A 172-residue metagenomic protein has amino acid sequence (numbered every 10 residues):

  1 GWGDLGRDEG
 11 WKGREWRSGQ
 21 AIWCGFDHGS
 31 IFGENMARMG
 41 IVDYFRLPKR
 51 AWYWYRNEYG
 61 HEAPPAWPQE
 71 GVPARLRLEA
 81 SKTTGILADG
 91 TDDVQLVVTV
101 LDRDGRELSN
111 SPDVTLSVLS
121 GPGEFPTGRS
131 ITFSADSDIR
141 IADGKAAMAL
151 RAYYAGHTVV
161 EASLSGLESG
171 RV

Functional and structural regions predicted by a protein language model:
G1-R75: Extended substrate-binding grooves/exosites of carbohydrate-active enzymes
D27-F32, G85, R103, E107 (+1 more regions): Flexible loop/turn segments at secondary-structure boundaries
R77-I86, T91-S109, V159-A162: Beta-strand-rich structural segments
T115-S117, E161: Beta-strand signatures of extracellular beta-sandwich domains
S117-F133: Short aromatic-acidic-glycine turn motif
A135-Y154: Short, hydrophobic beta-strand segments
S163-L167: Beta-strand-rich extracellular modules
E168-V172: Edge beta-strands of extracellular beta-sandwich domains
